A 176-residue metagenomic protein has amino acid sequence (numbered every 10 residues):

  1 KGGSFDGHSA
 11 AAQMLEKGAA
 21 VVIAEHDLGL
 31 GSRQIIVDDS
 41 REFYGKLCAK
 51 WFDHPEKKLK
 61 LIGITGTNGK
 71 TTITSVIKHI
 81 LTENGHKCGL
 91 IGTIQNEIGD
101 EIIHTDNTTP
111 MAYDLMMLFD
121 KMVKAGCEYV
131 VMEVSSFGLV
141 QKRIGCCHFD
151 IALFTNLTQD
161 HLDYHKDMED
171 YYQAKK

Functional and structural regions predicted by a protein language model:
K1-K46, K50: N-terminal leader/targeting and accessory segments in enzymes
Y44-K176: Phosphate-binding loop of NTP-binding sites
